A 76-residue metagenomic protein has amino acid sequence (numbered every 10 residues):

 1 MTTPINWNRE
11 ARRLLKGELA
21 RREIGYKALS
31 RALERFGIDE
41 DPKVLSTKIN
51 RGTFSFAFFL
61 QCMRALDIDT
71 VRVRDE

Functional and structural regions predicted by a protein language model:
M1-I24, A28, V71: A short, Lys/Arg-rich alpha-helix, primarily the initiator
A20, E34, N50, R64: Short polybasic/polar patches that bind polyanions
L29-L33: Short alpha-helical "recognition helix" segments of helix-turn-helix
R35-T53: Recognition helix of helix-turn-helix/homeodomain-like DNA-binding domains that insert into the DNA major groove
S55-R72: DNA major-groove recognition helix of helix-turn-helix/homeodomain DNA-binding modules
